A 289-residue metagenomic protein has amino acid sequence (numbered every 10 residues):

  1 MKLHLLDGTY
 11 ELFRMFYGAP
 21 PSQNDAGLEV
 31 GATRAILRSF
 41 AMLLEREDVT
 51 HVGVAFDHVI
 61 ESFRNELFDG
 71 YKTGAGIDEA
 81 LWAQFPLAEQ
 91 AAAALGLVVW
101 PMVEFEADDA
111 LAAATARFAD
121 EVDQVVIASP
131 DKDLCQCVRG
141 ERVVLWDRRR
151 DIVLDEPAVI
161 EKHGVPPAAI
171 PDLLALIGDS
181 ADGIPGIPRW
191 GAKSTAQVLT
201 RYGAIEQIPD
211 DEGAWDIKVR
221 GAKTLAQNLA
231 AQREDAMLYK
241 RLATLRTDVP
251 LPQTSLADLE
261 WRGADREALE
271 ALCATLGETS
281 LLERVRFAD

Functional and structural regions predicted by a protein language model:
M1-G96, R150, A268: Domain-level signal for Mg2+-assisted phosphodiester chemistry and nucleotide/NA-binding surfaces in nucleic-acid
T9, V59, A169-D172, L176-G178 (+2 more regions): Low-complexity, charged, repeat-rich alpha-helical/coil interaction segments
S22-Q23, G74-P250: Extended two-metal-dependent nuclease catalytic cores across DNA- and RNA-processing enzymes
T50, K193, T279: Short acidic/polar active-site loop segments enriched in Thr and Asp
A231-Q232, A236-D289: Low-complexity, acidic/Ser/Thr- and charged residue-rich accessory regions of DNA metabolism proteins
